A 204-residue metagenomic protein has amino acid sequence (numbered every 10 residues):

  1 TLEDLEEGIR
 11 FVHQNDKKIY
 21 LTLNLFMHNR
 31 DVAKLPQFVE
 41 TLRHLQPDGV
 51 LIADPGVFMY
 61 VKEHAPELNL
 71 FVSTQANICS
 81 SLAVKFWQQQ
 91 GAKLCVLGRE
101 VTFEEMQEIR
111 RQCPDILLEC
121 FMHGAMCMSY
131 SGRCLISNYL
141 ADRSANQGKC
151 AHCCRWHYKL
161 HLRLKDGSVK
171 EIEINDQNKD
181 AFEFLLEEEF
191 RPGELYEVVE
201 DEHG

Functional and structural regions predicted by a protein language model:
T1-I78, L82, V96-E100, E104-G204: Active-site pocket-lining/capping segments in soluble small-molecule metabolic enzymes
G91-A92: As written
